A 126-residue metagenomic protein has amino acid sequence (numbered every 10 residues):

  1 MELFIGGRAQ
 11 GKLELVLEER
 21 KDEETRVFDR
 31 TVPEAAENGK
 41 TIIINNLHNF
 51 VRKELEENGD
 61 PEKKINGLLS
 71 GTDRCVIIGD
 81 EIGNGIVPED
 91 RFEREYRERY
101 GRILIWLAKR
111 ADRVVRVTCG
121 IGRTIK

Functional and structural regions predicted by a protein language model:
M1-T31: Glycine-rich P-loop/Walker A and Walker A-like loops and their local beta1-loop-alpha1 context in P-loop NTPases
Q10, N49-F50, G83, G122: Short, solvent-exposed loop/turn segments at secondary-structure junctions
E19-K21, R52-E54, E89-F92: Short linear motifs at secondary-structure transitions and domain/linker junctions
T25-V27, A35-I77: Conserved nucleotide-sensing/catalytic segment adjacent to the nucleotide-binding pocket in NTP-handling enzymes
V32-E37, G122-I125: A short acidic, often aromatic-flanked loop/helix-cap motif at beta-alpha or helix-coil junctions that lines enzyme
G59-K126: Replace "adjacent to P-loop NTPase cores in ATP/GTP-dependent enzymes" with "adjacent to NTP-binding cores
